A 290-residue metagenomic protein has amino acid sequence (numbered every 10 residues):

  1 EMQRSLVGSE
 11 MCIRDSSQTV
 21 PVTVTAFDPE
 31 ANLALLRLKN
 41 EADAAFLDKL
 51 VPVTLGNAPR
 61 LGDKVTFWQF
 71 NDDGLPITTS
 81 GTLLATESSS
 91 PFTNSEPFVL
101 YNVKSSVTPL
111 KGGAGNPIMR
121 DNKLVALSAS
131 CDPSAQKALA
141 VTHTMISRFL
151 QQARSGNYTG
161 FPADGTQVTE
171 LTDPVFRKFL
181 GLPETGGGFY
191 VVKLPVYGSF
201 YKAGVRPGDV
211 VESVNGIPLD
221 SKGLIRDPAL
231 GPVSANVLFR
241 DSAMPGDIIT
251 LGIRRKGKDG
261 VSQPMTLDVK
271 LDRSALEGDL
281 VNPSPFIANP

Functional and structural regions predicted by a protein language model:
E1-G8, C12-I13: Single conserved hydrophobic/aromatic residue that forms the stacking wall/gate of nucleotide- or nucleobase-binding
E10, R14, V53-I77: Short glycine/Trp-rich loop-beta-loop segment that forms part of the substrate-binding cleft
E10, R14-A42, F70, R240 (+1 more regions): Conserved catalytic-core segment of clan PA serine endopeptidases
K39-V51, P76-A140, E184-V192: Active-site region of chymotrypsin-like
A42-F46, V51-L55, L61, K222-G223 (+3 more regions): C-terminal, low-ordered peptide segments at domain boundaries
V107-P117, T169-S213, I217-D220, P290: PDZ/PDZ-like domain segments forming the peptide/carboxylate-binding groove, activating on the N-terminal beta-strands
H143, K202, S213-G252: PDZ domains, with a preference for the canonical peptide-binding region formed by the helix
R148-Y190, D272-P290: PDZ/PDZ-like peptide-tail recognition elements
